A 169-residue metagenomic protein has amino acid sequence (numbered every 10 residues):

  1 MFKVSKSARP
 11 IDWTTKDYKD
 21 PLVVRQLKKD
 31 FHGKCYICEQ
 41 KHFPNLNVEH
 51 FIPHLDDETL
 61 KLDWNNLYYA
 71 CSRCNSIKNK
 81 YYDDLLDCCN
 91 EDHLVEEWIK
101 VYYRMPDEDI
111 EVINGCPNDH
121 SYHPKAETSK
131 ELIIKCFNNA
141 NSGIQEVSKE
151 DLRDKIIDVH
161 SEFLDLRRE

Functional and structural regions predicted by a protein language model:
M1-A8, P21-V24, S72, S76-E169: Extended charged
M1-P44: N-terminal, Lys/Arg-enriched amphipathic/low-complexity engagement segments that precede the first folded domain
R9, C35, D56-T59, D107: Residues in flexible loops and secondary-structure boundaries
W13, D17, P21-K28, D57 (+3 more regions): Short, charged/polar micro-motifs that form catalytic or ligand-binding hotspots
K16, I37-A70, K78-H93, E97-I99: Histidine-centered nuclease catalytic patch
